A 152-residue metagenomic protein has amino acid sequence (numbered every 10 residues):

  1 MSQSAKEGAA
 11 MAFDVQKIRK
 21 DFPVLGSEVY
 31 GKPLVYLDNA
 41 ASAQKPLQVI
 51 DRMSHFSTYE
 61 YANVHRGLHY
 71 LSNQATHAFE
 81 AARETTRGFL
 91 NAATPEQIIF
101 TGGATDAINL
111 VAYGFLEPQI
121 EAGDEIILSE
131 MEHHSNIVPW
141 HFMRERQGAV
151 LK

Functional and structural regions predicted by a protein language model:
M1-K152: Pyridoxal 5′-phosphate
